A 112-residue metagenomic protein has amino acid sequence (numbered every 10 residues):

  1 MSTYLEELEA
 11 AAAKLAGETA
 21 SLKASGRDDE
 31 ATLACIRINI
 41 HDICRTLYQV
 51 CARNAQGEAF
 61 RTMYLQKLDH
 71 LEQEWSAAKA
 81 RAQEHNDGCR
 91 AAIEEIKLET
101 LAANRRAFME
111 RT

Functional and structural regions predicted by a protein language model:
M1-E18, R37, R61-A78: Short amphipathic alpha-helical heptad-repeat segments
M1-S2, N54-E58, T112: Generic structural signal for short, solvent-exposed loop/turn connectors between secondary structure elements
A16-T19, D42-R45, Q49-A52, W75 (+2 more regions): A structural signal for well-ordered alpha-helices, especially hydrophobic packing surfaces of coiled-coils
A20-L33, A80-A92: Charged, low-complexity interaction regions
K23-H70: Amphipathic alpha-helical interaction modules
Q73-T112: Amphipathic alpha-helical binding modules
